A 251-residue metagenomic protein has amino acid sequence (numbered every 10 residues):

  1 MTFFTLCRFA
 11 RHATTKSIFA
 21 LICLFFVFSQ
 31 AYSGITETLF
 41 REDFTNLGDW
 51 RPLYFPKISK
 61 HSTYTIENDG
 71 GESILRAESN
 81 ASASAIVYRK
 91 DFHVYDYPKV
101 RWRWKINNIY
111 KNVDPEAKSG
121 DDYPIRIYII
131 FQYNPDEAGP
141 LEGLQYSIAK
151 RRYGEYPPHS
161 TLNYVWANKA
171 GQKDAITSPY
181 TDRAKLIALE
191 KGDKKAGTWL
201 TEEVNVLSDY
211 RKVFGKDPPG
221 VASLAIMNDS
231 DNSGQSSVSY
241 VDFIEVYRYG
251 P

Functional and structural regions predicted by a protein language model:
M1-T14: N-terminal secretory signal peptides that target proteins for export/translocation
K16-S29: Bacterial N-terminal signal peptides
G34-K57, P140-Y146: Extracellular carbohydrate-recognition regions
F44, L224, I244-V246: Extracellular beta-strand elements of beta-rich domains used for carbohydrate recognition/degradation or cell-matrix
T65-A85: Short carbohydrate-recognition loop motifs
R89-V100, D193-A196: Extracellular/lumenal carbohydrate-interaction signature centered on repeated Trp-anchored short motifs
D122, Q132-Y180: Extracellular/luminal beta-rich ligand-recognition and adhesion surfaces characterized by aromatic-Gly/Pro-enriched
I125-I127, D182-G192, A196-G234: Extracellular beta-strand ligand-recognition surfaces/modules
